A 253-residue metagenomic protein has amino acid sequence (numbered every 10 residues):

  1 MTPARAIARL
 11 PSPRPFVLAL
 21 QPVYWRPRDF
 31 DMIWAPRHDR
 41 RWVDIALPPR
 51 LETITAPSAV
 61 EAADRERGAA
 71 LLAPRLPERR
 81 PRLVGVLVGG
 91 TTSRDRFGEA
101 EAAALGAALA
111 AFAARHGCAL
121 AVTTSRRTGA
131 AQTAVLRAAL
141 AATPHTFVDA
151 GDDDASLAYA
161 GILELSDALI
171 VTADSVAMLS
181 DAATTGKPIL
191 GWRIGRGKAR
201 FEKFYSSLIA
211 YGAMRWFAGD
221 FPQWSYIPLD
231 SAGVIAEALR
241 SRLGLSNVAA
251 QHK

Functional and structural regions predicted by a protein language model:
T2-V17: Glycosyltransferases and closely related glycan-assembly transferases that use nucleotide-activated donors
F16-Q21, P36, W192-R193: Short beta-strand elements of ligand-binding domains
P27-G98, F217-D220, W224-S225, L229 (+1 more regions): A nucleotide-sugar donor-handling region in carbohydrate enzymes
T91-T124, T128-G129: Conserved catalytic-core segment of nucleotide-activated headgroup transferases in glycan assembly
R126-A141: Short, structured helix-loop element that forms part of the nucleotide-activated donor/catalytic region
R137, A141-A177: Donor nucleotide-activated moiety binding/catalytic core segment of transferases that use nucleotide-activated donors
A177-Y226: Catalytic binding pocket for nucleotide-activated donors in carbohydrate/polymer assembly enzymes
S206-K253: Leloir-type glycosyltransferase catalytic cores
